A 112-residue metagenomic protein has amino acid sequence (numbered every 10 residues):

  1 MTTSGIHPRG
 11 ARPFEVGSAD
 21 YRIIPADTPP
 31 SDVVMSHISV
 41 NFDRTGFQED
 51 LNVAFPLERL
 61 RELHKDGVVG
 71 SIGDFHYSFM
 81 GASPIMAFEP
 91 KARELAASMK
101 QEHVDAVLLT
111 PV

Functional and structural regions predicted by a protein language model:
M1-V112: An N-terminal assembly and electron-transfer interface module characteristic of large anaerobic redox and radical
